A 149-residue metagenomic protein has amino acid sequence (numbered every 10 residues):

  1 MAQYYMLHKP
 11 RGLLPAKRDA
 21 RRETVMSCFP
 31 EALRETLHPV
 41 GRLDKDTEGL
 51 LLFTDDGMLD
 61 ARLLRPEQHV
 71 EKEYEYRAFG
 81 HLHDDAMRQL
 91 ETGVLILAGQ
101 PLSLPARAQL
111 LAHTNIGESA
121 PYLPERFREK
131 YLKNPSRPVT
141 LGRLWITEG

Functional and structural regions predicted by a protein language model:
M1-G149: Basic, flexible Lys/Arg- and Gly-enriched helix-loop patches that mediate nucleic-acid binding at interfaces with rRNA
